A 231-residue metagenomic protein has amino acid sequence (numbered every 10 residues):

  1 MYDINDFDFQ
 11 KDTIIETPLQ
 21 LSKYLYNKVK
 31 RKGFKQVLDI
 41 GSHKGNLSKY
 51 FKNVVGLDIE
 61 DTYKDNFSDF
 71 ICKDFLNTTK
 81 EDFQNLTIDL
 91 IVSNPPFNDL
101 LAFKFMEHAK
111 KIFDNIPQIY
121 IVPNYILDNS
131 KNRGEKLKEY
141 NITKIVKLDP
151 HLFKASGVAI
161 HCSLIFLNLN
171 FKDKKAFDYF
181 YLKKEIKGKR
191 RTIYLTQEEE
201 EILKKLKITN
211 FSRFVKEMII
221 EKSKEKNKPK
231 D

Functional and structural regions predicted by a protein language model:
M1-I193, E198, N227-D231: Class I S-adenosyl-L-methionine-dependent methyltransferase catalytic core
E200-D231: Short, basic amphipathic alpha-helical segments that act as recognition/interaction helices in nucleic-acid-binding
